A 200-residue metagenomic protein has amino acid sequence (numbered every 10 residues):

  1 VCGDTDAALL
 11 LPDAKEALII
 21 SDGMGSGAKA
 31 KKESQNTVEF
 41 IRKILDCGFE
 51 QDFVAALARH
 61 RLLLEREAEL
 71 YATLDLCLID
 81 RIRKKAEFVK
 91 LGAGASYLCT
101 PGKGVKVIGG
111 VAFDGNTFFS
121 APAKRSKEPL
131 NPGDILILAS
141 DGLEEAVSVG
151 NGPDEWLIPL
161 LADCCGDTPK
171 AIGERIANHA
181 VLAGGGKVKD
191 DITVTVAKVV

Functional and structural regions predicted by a protein language model:
V1-I20, G25: Juxtacatalytic helix/coil linker segments that couple regulatory or sensory modules to the catalytic cores
V1-T5, A58-E65, G94-N131, A177-L182: PP2C/PPM family metal-dependent serine/threonine protein phosphatase catalytic domain, recognizing the conserved
A7-P12, L76-R81, K127-L130: A short acidic-Thr-Gly-centered motif at the start of a beta-strand
L11-A17, N131-I135, E155, D190: Short hydrophobic/glycine-rich mini-motifs in sensory/regulatory modules that couple input to downstream signaling
I19, K90, L136-L138: Residue-level marker for buried hydrophobic side chains located in beta-strands that build the well-ordered beta-sheet
S21, L138-S140, D190: Active-site flanking residues adjacent to catalytic metal/cofactor-binding acidic residues
G25-C47, K106, V111-A112, L130 (+1 more regions): Active-site-proximal, acidic helix/loop segment immediately C-terminal to a metal-coordinating Asp/Glu
K31-G102, E174-V199: Catalytic core of PPM/PP2C metal-dependent serine/threonine phosphatase domains
